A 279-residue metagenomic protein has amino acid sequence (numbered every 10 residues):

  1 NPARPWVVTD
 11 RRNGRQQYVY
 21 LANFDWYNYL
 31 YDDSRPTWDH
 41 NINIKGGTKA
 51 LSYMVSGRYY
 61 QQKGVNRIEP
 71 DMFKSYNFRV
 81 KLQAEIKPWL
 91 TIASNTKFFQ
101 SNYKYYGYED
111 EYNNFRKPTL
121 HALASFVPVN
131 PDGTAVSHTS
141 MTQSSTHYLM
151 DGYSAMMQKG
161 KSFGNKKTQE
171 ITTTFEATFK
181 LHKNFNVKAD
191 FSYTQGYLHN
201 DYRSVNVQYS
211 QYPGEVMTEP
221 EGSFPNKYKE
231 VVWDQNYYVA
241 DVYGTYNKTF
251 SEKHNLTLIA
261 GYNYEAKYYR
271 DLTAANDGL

Functional and structural regions predicted by a protein language model:
N1-N23, Y60, G64-T172, K188-D190 (+1 more regions): Surface-exposed loop/interface segments of Gram-negative outer-membrane beta-barrel transport/assembly proteins
F24-Y31, R35: Periplasmic N-terminal accessory/gating domains of Gram-negative outer-membrane beta-barrel systems
D33-S34, I44-G46: Outer-membrane beta-barrel initiation region
G46-T48, A84, A177-K183, Y246-K248: Residue-level signature of outer-membrane beta-barrel architecture
